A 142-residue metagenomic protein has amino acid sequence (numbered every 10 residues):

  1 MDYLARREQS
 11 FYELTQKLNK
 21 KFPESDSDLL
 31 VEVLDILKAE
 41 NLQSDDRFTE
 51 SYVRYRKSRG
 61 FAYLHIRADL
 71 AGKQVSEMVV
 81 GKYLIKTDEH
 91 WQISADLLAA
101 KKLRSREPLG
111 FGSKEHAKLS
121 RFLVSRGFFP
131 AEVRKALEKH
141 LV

Functional and structural regions predicted by a protein language model:
M1-V142: An alpha-helical, amphipathic repeat domain used for nucleic-acid recognition, typified by the mTERF helical solenoid
